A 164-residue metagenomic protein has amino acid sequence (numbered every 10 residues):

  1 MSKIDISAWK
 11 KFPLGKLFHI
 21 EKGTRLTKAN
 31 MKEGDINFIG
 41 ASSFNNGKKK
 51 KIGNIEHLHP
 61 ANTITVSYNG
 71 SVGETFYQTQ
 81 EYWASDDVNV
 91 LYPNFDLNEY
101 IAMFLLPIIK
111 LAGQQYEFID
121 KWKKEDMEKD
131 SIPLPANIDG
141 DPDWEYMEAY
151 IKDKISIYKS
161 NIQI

Functional and structural regions predicted by a protein language model:
M1-G23, K28-F44, I138-I164: Non-catalytic DNA-recognition/assembly elements of restriction-modification systems
S7, G15, S67, N94 (+1 more regions): A structural detector for beta-sheet-dominated domains
W9, E33-I36, A61, D86 (+2 more regions): Sequence-level motif detector for i,i+2 pairs with an aromatic at +2
P13, N37-F38, T63-T65, V90 (+1 more regions): Generic structural signal for residues positioned in beta-strands
N30-M31, E56, W122-K124: A short beta-turn/loop motif at secondary-structure boundaries
N45, K49-P107: A short beta-sheet element
Y77, D87, P93, L105-N137 (+1 more regions): Glycine-anchored helix-breaking recognition loops at helix->coil/strand junctions
